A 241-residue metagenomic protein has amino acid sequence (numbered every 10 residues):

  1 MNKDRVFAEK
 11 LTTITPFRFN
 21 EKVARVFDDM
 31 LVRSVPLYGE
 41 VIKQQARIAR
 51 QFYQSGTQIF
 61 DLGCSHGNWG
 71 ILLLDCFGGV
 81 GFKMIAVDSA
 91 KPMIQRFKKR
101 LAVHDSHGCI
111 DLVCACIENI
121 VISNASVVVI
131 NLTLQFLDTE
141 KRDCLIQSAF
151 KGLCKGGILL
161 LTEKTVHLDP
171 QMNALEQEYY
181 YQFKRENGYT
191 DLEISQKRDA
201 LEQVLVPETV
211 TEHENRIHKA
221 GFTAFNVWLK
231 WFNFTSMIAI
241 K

Functional and structural regions predicted by a protein language model:
M1-P16: N-terminal auxiliary segments of SAM/dcSAM-dependent transferases
T12-F17, E21-I42: Class I SAM-dependent methyltransferase Rossmann-like catalytic core, especially the SAM/SAH-binding loop
L37-S55: Conserved alpha-helix/loop element of class I SAM-dependent methyltransferases that forms part of the SAM/SAH-binding
F60, H66-E118: Class I SAM-dependent methyltransferase SAM/SAH-binding core
V129: A conserved beta-strand element that flanks and buttresses the S-adenosyl-L-methionine
D143-K155: A short glycine-rich, Lys/Arg-flanked "PGG" loop and its adjoining helix->strand segment in the class I
L160-E186: Conserved class I S-adenosyl-L-methionine
Q203-A220: Short alpha-helix
